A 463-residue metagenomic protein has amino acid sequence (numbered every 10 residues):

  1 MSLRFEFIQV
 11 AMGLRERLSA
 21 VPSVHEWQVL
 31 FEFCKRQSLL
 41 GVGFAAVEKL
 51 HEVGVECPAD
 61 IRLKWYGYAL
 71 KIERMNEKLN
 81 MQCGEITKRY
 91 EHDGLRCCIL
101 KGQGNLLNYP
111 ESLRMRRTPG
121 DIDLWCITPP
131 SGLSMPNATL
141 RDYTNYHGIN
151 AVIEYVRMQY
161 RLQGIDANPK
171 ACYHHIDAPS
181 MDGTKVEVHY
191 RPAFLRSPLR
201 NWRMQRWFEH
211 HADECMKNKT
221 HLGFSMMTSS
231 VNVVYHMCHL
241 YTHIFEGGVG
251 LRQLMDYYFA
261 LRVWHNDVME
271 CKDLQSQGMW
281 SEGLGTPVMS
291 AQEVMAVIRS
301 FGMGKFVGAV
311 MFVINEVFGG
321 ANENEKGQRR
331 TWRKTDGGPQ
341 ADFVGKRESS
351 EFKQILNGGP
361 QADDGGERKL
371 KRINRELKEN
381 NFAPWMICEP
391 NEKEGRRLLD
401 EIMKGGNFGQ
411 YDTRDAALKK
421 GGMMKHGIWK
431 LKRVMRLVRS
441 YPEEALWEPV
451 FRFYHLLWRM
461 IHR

Functional and structural regions predicted by a protein language model:
M1-G120, C126-G132, P136-E270, G278-R329 (+3 more regions): Conserved NTP-donor binding/palm subdomain of two-metal-ion nucleotidyltransferases/polymerases, i.e., the charged
M279, P339-Q340, P360-Q361: Intrinsically disordered, low-complexity proline-rich tandem-repeat tracts
P339, E348-E351: N-terminal leader/targeting signatures
